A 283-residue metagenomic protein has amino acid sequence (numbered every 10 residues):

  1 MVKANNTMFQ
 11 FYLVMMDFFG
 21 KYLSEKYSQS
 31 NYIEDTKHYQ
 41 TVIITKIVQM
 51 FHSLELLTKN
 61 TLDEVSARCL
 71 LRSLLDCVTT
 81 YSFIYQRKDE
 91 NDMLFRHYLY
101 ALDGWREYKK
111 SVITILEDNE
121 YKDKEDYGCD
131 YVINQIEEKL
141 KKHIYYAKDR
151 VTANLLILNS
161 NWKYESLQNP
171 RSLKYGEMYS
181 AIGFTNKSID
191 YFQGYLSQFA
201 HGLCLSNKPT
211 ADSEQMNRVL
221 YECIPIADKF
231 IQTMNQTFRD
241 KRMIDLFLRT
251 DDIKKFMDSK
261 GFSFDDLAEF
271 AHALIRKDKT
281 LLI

Functional and structural regions predicted by a protein language model:
M1-H38, W105-I244, R249-I283: Secondary-shell segments that build the walls of catalytic and ion/ligand-binding clefts
Y22-R87: Long, hydrophobic/aromatic-enriched structural stretches that serve as scaffold segments
L62, D89-E90, T210-A211: Residue-level detector of alpha-helical recognition elements and their boundaries
A67-C69, Y85-R96, R242-L248: Short, glycine/acidic-rich hinge or "gate" loops at secondary-structure transitions that mediate conformational
C69-D76, N91-Y100, D212-E222: Amphipathic alpha-helical scaffolding segments
V78-D89, L203, F238, R242: A generic secondary-structure signal for well-formed alpha-helical elements
R87-E117: Extended amphipathic alpha-helical segments with heptad-repeat/coiled-coil character used for oligomerization, fusion
